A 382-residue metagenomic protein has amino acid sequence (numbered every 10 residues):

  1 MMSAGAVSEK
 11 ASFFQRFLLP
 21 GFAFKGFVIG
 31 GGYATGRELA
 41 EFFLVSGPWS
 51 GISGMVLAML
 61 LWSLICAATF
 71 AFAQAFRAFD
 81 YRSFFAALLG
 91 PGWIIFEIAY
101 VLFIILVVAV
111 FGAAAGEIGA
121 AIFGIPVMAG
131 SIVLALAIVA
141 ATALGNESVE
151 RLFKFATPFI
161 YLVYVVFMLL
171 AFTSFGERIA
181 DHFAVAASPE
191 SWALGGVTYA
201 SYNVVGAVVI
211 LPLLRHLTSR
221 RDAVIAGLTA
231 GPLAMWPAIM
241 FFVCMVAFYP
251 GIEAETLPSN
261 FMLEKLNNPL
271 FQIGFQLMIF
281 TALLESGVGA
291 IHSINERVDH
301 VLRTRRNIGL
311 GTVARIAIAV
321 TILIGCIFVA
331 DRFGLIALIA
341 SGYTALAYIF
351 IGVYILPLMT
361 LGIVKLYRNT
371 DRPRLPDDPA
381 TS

Functional and structural regions predicted by a protein language model:
S8-R16, V45-G51, Q74-F103, A121-V127 (+3 more regions): Transmembrane-helix boundary/entry motifs in multi-pass membrane transporters
F13-F17, F42-A67, G231-M235, I239 (+3 more regions): Extracellular loop-to-transmembrane helix junctions
F14-A34, Y100-I104, V108, L170-G176 (+3 more regions): Hydrophobic, membrane-embedded alpha-helices of multi-pass small-molecule transporters
L19-K25, S53-L60, I94-I105, A121-G145 (+6 more regions): Transmembrane alpha-helical segments of multi-pass small-molecule transport proteins
G31, V101, I138, T142 (+3 more regions): Hydrophobic alpha-helical segments and their helix-loop junctions in multi-pass secondary transporters
V56-R82, C244: Juxtamembrane transmembrane-helix boundary signature
A68-A71, E177, T198, A230-M262: Extracellular/periplasmic helix-exit of transmembrane alpha-helices
A71-A75, V110-I122, A135-A156, H216-S219 (+1 more regions): Membrane-water interface regions at transmembrane-helix termini and the short interhelical loops of multi-pass membrane
